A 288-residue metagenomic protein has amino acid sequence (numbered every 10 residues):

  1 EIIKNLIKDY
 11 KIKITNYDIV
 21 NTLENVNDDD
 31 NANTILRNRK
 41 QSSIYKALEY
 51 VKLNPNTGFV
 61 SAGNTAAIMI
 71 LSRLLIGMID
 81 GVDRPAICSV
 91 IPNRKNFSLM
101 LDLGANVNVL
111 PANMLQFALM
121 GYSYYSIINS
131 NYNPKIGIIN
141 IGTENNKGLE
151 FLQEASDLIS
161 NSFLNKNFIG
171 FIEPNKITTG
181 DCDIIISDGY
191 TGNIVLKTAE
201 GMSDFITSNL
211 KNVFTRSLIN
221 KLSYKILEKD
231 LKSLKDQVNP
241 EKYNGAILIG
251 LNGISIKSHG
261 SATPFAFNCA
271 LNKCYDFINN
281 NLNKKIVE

Functional and structural regions predicted by a protein language model:
K4, V107-P174, D183, D188 (+1 more regions): Glycine-rich phosphate/diphosphate-binding loop of Rossmann-like nucleotide-binding domains
K11-I12, L36, K40, K52-L53 (+9 more regions): Solvent-exposed alpha-helices and their adjacent loops that cap or buttress functional pockets in soluble metabolic
I12-N56: Phosphate/nucleotide-donor binding subsite
Y17-D18, S98, K166-I169: Short, conserved active-site loop motifs that form the nucleotide-linked donor/cofactor pocket
E24-N25, N64-A67, L74, T143-E144 (+2 more regions): Short glycine-rich anion-binding loops that position phosphate/pyrophosphate groups of nucleotides and phosphorylated
T57, N64-N113, F117: Glycine/threonine-rich beta-strand-loop-alpha-helix active-site module that forms ligand/phosphate-binding
R73-A86, N93-M100, D181-I185, G189-E288: Glycine-rich phosphate/nucleotide-binding loop
